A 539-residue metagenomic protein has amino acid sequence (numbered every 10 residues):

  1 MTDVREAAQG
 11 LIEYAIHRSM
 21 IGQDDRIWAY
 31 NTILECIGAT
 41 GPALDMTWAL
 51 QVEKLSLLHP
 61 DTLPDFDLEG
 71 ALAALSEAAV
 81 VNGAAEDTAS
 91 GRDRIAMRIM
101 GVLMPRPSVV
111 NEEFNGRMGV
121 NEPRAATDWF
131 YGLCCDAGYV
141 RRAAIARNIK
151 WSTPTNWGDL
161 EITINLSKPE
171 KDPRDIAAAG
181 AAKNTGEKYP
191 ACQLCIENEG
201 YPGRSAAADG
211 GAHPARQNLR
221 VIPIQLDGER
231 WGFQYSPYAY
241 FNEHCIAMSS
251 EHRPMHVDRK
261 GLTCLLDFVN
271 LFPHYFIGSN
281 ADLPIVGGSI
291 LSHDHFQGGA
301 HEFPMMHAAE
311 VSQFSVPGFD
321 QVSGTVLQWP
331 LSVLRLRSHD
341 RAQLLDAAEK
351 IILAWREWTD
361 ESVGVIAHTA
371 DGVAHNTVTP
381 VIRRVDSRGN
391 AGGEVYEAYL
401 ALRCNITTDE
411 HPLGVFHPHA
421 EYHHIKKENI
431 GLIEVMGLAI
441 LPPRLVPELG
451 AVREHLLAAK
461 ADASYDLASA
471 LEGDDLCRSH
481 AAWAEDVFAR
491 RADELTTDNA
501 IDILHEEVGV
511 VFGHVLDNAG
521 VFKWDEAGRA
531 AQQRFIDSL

Functional and structural regions predicted by a protein language model:
M1-A207, Y399-L402, I406-L539: Sequence termini and other peripheral, non-core segments
P154, V286-L291: Short glycine-biased active-site loop of nucleotidyltransferases that positions the nucleotide triphosphate and helps
S167, D282-P284: Active-site beta-loop-alpha junctions enriched in small/polar residues
P202-A281, E302, D320-K460, S464 (+1 more regions): Catalytic residues for metal-mediated phosphoryl-transfer on nucleic acids/nucleotides
I285, P304: Surface-exposed, flexible loop/turn segments at secondary-structure boundaries
I290-F303: Histidine-centered catalytic micro-motifs
M305-S312, V316-P317, L441: ATP-dependent carboxylate activation and anion-phosphoryl transfer catalytic cores that bind Mg-ATP to form
